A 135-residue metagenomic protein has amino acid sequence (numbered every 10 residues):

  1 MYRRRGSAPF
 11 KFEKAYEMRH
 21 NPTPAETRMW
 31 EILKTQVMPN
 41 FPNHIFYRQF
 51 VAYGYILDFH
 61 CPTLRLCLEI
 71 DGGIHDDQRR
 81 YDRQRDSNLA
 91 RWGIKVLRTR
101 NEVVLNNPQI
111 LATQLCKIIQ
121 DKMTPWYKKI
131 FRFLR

Functional and structural regions predicted by a protein language model:
M1-H44, T124-R135: Solvent-exposed, charged helical/coil patches that constitute nucleic-acid or partner-interaction surfaces
M18, F41, R48, Y53-D121: Basic, amphipathic alpha-helical patches used to engage nucleic acids or provide basic targeting signals, exemplified
